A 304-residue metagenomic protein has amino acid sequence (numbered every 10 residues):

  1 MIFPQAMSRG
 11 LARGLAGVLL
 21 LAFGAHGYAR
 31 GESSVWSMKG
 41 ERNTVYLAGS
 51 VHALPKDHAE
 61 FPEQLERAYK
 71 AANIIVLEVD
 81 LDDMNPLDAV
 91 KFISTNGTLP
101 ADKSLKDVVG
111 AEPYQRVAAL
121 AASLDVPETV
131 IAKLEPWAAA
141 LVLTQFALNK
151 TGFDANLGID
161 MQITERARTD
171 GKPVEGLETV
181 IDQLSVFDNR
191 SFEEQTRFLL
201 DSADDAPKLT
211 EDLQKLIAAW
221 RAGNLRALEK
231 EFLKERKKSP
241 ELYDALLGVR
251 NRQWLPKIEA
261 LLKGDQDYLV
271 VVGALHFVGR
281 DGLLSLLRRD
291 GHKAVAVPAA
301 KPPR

Functional and structural regions predicted by a protein language model:
I2-L15: Bacterial N-terminal signal peptides that target proteins for export
A12-A25: Bacterial N-terminal signal peptides
R30-L246: Structured, acidic catalytic/metal-binding patches in enzyme active sites
E241-R304: A cross-kingdom marker for long, charged
